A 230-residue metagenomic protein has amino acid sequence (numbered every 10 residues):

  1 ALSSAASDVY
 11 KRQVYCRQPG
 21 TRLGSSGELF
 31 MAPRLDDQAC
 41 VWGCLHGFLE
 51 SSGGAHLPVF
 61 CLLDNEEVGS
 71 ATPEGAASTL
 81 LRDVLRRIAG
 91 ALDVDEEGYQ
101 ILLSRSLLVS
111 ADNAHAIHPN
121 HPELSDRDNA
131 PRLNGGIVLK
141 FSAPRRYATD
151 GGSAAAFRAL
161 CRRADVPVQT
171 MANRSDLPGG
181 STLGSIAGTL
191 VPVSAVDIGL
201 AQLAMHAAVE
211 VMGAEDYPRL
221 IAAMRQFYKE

Functional and structural regions predicted by a protein language model:
A1-A6, Y10: Single conserved hydrophobic/aromatic residue that forms the stacking wall/gate of nucleotide- or nucleobase-binding
K11, H56-N65, Q100-V109, M171-R174: Beta-strand segments within the central parallel beta-sheet cores of soluble alpha/beta enzyme folds
Q18-G20, L62-S70, G75, N113-H115 (+2 more regions): Acidic, glycine-rich active-site loops and adjacent beta-strand->loop/helix elements that engage anionic groups
Q18-M31, V138, A201-A204: Glycine/charged-rich beta-loop-alpha catalytic/anionic-binding loops adjacent to active sites
M31-G69, D83, A223: Alpha-helical metal-binding/catalytic segments enriched in His/Glu/Asp
L49-L62, R87, L200-E230: His/Asp/Glu-rich mid-to-C-terminal helical/loop segments that flank catalytic regions of hydrolases
S78-V109: A glycine-rich helix N-cap at a beta->alpha junction
A114-V209: Active-site-adjacent substrate-binding region of metalloamidase/peptidase-like peptide-processing proteins
